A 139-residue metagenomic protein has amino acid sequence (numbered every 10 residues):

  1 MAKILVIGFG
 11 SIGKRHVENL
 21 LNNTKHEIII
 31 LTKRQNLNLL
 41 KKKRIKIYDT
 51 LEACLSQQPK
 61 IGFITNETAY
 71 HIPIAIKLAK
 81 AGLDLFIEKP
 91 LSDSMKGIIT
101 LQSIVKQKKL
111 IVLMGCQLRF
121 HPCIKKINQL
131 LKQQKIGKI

Functional and structural regions predicted by a protein language model:
M1-K43: N-terminal Rossmann-like dinucleotide-binding module
G13-K14, H71-I72, C123-I124: Short, well-ordered alpha-helical microsegments
K25-H26, A81-L83, Q107-I111: A short helix->loop->beta-strand "cap" motif at the edges of active sites that frequently abuts
E27, P59-G62, I136-I139: Local beta-strand N-terminus motif with an aromatic residue
T32, D49, I87, M114-C116: Short loop/edge segments at beta-strand edges and connector loops that shape dinucleotide/nucleotide cofactor-binding
I45-I104: Beta-loop-alpha module in the N-terminal Rossmann-like domain of NAD(P)-dependent dehydrogenases, especially those
S92-I139: A contiguous active-site-proximal alpha/beta segment in oxidoreductase catalytic domains
